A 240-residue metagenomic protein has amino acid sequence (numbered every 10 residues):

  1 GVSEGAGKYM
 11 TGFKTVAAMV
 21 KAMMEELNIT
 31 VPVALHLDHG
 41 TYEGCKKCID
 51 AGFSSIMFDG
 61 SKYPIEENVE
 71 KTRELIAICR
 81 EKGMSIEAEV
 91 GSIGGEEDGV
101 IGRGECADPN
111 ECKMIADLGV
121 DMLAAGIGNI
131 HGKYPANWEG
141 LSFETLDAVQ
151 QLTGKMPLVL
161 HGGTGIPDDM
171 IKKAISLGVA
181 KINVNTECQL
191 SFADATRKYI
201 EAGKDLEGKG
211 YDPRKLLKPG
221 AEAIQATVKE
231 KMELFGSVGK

Functional and structural regions predicted by a protein language model:
G1-A6, T11-T30, H39-M156, D168-V184 (+4 more regions): Alpha/beta enzyme core
A6, T164, I182, T186 (+1 more regions): Hydrophobic alpha-helical scaffolding
L160-G162: Thr-Gly-centered strand-to-loop micro-motif
I200-K240: Extended, intrinsically disordered, low-complexity segments
